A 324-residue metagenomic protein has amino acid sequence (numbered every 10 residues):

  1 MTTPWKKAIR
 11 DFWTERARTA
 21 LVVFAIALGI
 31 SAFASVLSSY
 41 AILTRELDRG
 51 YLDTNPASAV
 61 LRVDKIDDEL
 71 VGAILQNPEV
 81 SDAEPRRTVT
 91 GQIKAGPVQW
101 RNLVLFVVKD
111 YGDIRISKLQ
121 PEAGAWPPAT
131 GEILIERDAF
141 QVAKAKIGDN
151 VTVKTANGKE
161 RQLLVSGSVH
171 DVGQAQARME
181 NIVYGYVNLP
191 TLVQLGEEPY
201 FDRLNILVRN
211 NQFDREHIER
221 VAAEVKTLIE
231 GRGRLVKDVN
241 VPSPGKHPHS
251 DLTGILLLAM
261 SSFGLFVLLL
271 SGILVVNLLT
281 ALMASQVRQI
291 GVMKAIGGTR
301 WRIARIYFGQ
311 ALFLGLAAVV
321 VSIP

Functional and structural regions predicted by a protein language model:
T2-I9, T14-L269, A281: Membrane transport/envelope proteins' first extracytoplasmic loop
V23-F24, S262-L265, I296, F308-G309 (+2 more regions): Hydrophobic residues within alpha-helical transmembrane segments of multi-pass solute transporters/permease subunits
A25, F140, A284, M293-A295 (+1 more regions): Helix-capping/transition residues at the boundaries of transmembrane alpha-helices and the short helical linkers
T54, L278-G291: Transmembrane helix boundary and interhelical loop/hinge segments in multi-pass membrane proteins
L269-G272, V276-L279, R288, L312-P324: Small-residue-rich transmembrane alpha-helices
